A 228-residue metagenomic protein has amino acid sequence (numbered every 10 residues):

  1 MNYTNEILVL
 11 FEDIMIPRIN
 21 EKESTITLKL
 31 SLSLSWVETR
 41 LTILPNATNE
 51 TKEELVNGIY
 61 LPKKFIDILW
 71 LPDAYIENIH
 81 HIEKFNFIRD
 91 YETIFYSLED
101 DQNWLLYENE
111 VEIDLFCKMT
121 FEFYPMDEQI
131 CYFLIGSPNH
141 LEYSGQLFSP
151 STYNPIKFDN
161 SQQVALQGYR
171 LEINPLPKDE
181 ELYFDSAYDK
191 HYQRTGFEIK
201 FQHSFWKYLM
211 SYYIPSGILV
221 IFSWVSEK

Functional and structural regions predicted by a protein language model:
M1-K228: Non-transmembrane, solvent-exposed beta-strand/loop segments in proteins with extracellular/lumenal exposure or large
